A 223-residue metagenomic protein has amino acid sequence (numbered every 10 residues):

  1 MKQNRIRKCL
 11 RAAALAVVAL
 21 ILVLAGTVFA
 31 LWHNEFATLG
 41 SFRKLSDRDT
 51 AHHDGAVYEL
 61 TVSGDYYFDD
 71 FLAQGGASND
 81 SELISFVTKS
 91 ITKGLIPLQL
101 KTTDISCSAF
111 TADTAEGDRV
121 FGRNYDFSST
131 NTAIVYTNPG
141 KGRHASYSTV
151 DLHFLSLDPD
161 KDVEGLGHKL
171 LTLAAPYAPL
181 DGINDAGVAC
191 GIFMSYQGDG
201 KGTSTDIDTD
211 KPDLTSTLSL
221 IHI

Functional and structural regions predicted by a protein language model:
K2-L22: N-terminal Sec-pathway targeting helices
L15-V17, I21-L220: N-terminal mature-domain region immediately after signal-peptide cleavage in secreted/organellar precursors
